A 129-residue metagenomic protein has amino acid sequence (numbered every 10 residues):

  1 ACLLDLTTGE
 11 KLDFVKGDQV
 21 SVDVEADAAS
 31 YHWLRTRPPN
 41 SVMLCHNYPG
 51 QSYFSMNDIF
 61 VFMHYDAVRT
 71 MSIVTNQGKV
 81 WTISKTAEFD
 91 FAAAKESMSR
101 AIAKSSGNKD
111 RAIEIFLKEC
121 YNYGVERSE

Functional and structural regions predicted by a protein language model:
A1-P38, A103-E129: Glycine-rich short-loop/terminal segments
L3-G9, P49, Y65-D66, I73-K79: Short, flexible beta-strand-to-coil junctions
K11-L12, S52-F54, W81-T82: Short active-site-adjacent helix-start/loop capping segments
K16-A67: Short HxH-centered metal-ligating active-site micro-motif
D66-E129: Divalent-metal-activated hydrolytic enzyme cores
